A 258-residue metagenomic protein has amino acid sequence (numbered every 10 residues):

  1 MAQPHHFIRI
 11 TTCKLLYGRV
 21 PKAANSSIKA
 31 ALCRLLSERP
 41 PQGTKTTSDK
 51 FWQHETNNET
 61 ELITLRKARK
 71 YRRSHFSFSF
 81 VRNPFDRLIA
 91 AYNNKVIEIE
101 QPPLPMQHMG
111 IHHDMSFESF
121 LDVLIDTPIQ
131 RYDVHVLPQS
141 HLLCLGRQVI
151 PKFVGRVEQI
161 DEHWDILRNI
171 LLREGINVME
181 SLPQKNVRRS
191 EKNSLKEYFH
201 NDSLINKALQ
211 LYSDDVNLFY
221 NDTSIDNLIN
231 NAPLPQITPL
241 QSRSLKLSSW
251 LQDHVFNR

Functional and structural regions predicted by a protein language model:
M1-R258: Membrane-interface amphipathic segments in extracytoplasmic regions
